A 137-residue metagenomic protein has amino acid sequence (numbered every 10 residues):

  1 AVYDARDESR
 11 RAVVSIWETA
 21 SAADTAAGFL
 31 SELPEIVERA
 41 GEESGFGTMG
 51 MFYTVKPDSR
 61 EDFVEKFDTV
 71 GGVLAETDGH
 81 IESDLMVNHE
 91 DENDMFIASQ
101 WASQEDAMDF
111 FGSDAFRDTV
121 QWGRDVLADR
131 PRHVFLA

Functional and structural regions predicted by a protein language model:
A1-R117, W122-A137: Short S/T/G/P-rich N-terminal loop/turn motif that feeds into the first structured element of a domain
